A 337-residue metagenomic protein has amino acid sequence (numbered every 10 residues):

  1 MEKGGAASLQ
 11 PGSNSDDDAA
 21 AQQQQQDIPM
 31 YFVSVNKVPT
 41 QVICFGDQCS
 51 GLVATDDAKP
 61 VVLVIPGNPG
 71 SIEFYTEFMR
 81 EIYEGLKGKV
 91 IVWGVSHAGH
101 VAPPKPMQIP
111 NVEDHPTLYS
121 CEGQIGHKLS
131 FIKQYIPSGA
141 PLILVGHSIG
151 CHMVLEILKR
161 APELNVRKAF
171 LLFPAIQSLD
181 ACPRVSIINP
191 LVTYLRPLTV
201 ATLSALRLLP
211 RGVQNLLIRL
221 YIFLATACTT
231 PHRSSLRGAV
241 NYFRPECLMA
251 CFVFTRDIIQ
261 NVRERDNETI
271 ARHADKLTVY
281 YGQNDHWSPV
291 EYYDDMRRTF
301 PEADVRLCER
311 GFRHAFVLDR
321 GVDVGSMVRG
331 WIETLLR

Functional and structural regions predicted by a protein language model:
N36-I109: Short, surface-exposed "cap/lid" segments of acyl-processing enzymes
E77-F78, D266-N267, D275, P289-R298: Short alpha-helix in the alpha/beta-hydrolase fold that links the catalytic acid
H97-I143: Active-site loop/oxyanion-hole signature of alpha/beta-hydrolase fold enzymes
V145-G150, V154: Gly/Ala-rich beta-loop-alpha elbow adjacent to hydrolase catalytic centers
K159-A201: Flexible "cap/lid" loop of the alpha/beta hydrolase fold
N261, Q283-S288, H314-A315: Acidic catalytic loop of the alpha/beta-hydrolase fold
H273, V279-Y281, D285: Short beta-strand/loop motif that positions the catalytic acidic residue of the alpha/beta-hydrolase fold
D275, P301-R337: Catalytic active-site module of serine/aspartate enzymes centered on a nucleophile-bearing elbow/loop
